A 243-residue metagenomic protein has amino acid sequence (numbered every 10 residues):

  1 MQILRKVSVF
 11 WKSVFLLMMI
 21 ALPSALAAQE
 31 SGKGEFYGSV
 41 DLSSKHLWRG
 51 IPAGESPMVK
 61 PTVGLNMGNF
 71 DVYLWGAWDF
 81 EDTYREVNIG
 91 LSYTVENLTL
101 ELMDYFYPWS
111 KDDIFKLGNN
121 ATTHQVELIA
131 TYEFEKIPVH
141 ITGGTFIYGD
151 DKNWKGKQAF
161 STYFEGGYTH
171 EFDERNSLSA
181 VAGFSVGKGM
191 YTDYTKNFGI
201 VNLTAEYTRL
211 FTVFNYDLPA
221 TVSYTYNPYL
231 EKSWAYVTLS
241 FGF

Functional and structural regions predicted by a protein language model:
M1-E35: Cleavable N-terminal export/targeting peptides
A28-D79: Short glycine/proline- and aromatic-enriched beta-strand/turn motifs that initiate or cap beta-hairpins
Q29-E35, N97, E135-P138, H170-S179 (+1 more regions): Short loop/turn motifs that connect adjacent beta-strands in outer-membrane beta-barrel proteins
G34-F36, E55-V59, N66, T83-V87 (+5 more regions): Residues that define the transmembrane beta-barrel architecture of outer-membrane proteins
V40-H46, N69-F80, L100-D113, V139-G149 (+2 more regions): Transmembrane beta-strand segments that form the barrel wall of outer-membrane beta-barrel proteins
N119-G189: Detector for outer-membrane/organellar transmembrane beta-barrel domains, recognizing the amphipathic beta-strand
S177-V213: Outer membrane beta-barrel transmembrane domains
A205-Y207, F211, E231-F243: Outer-membrane beta-barrel "beta-signal"
